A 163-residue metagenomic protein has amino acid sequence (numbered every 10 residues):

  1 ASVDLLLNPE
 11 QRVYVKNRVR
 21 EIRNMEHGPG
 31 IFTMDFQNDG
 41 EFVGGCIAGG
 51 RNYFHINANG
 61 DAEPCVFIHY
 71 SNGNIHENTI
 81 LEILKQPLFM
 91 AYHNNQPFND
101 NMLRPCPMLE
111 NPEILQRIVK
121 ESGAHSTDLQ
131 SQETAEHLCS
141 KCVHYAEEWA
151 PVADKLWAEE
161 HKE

Functional and structural regions predicted by a protein language model:
A1-G45, G49, A58-N59, E63 (+1 more regions): Radical SAM enzyme [4Fe-4S]-AdoMet core and its adjacent flexible, acidic and glycine-rich loops/tails across
F67-E163: Flexible mid-to-C-terminal extensions adjoining Fe-S/redox cofactors in radical SAM and related proteins
